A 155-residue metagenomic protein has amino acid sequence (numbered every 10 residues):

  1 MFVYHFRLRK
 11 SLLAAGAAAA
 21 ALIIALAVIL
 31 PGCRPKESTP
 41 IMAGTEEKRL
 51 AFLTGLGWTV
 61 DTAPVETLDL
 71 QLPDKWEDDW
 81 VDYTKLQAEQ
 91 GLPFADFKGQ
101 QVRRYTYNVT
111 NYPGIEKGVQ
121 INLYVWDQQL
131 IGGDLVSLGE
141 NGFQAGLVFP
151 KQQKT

Functional and structural regions predicted by a protein language model:
M1-L8: N-terminal Lys/Arg-rich, disordered targeting/topogenic segments
K10, E116-V119: Short, small/polar residue-rich loop motifs at catalytic or cofactor-binding pockets
L12-A15, T110: Short, structured surface segments that line ligand/substrate-binding pockets
A14-I29: Hydrophobic membrane-insertion alpha-helices, especially the h-region of bacterial N-terminal signal peptides
A27-P40: Sec-dependent signal peptide cleavage junction
T45, R49-F52: Stable alpha-helical elements in mature extracytoplasmic
G55-E116: Mature extracytoplasmic domains of secretory-pathway proteins
G118-T155: A short, surface-exposed interaction/processing loop segment used at functional sites
